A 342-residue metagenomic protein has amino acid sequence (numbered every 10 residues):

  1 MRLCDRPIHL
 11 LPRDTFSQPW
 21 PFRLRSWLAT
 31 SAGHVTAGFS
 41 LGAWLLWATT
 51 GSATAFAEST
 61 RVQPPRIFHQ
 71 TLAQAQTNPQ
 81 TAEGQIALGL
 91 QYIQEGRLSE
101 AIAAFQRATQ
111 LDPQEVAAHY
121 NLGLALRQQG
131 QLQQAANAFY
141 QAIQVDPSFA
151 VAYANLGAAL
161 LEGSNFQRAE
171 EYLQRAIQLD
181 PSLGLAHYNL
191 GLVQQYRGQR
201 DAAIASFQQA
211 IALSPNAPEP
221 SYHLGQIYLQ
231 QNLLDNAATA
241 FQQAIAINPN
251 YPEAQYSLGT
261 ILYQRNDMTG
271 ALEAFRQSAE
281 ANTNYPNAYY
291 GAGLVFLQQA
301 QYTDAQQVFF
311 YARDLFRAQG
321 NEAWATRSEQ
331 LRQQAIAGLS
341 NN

Functional and structural regions predicted by a protein language model:
R2-Q80, Q94, Q128: Long, contiguous interaction/recruitment modules in multidomain scaffold/adaptor proteins
S59-E83, Y290-N342: Terminal, low-structured helical/coil segments at or just beyond the last alpha-helical repeat
N78-L111, A117, L124-Q131, A158 (+2 more regions): Alpha-helical segment of the N-proximal tetratricopeptide repeat
A82, V116-A117, A150-V151, G184-L185 (+4 more regions): Helix-start (N-cap) detector for alpha-helical repeat units in TPR-like alpha-solenoids, especially tetratricopeptide
E95-R107, Q128-Q141, V151, G163-R175 (+7 more regions): Structural signature of tandem alpha-helical TPR/SEL1-like repeats, specifically the intra-repeat loop/turn
